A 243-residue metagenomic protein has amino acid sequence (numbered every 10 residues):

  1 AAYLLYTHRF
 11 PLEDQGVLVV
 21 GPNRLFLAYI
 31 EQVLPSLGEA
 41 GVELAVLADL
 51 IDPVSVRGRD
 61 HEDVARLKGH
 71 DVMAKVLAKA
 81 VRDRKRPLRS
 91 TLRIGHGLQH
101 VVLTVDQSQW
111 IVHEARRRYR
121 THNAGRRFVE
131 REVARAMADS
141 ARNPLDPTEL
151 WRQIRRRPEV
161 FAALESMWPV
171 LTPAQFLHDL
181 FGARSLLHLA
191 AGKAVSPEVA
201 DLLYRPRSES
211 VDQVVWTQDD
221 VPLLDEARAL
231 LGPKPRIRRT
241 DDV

Functional and structural regions predicted by a protein language model:
A2-V243: Alpha-helical nucleic-acid-binding subdomain of P-loop helicases immediately C-terminal to the Walker A/P-loop
